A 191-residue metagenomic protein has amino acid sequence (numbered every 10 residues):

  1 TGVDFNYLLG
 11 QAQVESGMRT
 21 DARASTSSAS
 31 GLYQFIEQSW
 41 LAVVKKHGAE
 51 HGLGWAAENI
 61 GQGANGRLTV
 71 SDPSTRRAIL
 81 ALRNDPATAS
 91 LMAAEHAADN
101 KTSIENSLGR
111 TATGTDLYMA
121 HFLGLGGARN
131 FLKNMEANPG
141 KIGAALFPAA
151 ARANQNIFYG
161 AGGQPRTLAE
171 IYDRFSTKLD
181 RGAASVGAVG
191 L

Functional and structural regions predicted by a protein language model:
G2-D4, T26, T111-A112: Extracellular/periplasmic catalytic domains that process cell-envelope and extracellular macromolecules
V3-R19, A93-E95, L117-L125: Short, functionally critical alpha-helical segments immediately adjacent to catalytic or ligand/cofactor-binding
R19-D21, A42-V43: Short active-site-adjacent helix-start/loop capping segments
T20-L32, I36: Peptidoglycan cell-wall recognition and remodeling modules
E37, L41-Y118, F122-N130, Y172 (+1 more regions): Alpha-helical segment that forms one wall of the substrate-binding/catalytic cleft in peptidoglycan-active domains
T113-R166: Catalytic and substrate-binding regions of cell-wall glycan-acting enzymes that process beta-1,4-linked
N156-L191: Low-complexity, Gly/Ser/Thr/Pro-rich intrinsically disordered linker/tail segments
